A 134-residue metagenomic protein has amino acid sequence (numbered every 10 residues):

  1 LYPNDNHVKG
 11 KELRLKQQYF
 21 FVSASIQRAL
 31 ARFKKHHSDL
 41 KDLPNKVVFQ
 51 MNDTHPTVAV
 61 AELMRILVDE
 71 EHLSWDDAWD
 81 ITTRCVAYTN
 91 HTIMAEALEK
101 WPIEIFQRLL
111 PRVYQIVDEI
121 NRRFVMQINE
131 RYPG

Functional and structural regions predicted by a protein language model:
L1-G134: A conserved ligand/cofactor-binding region detector
